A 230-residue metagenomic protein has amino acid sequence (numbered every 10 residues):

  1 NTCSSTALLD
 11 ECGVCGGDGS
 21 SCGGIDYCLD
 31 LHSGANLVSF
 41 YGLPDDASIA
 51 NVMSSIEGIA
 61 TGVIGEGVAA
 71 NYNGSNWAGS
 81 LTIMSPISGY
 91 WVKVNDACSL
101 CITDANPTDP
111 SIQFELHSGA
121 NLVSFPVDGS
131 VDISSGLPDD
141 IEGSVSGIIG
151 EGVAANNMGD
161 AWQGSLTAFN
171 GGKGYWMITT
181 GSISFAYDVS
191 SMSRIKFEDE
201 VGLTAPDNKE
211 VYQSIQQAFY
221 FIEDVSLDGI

Functional and structural regions predicted by a protein language model:
N1-I25: Extracellular calcium-associated, cysteine-rich motifs in secreted modular proteins
G24-F219, L227-I230: N-terminal exported-region signature
I222: Nucleic-acid-binding surface
